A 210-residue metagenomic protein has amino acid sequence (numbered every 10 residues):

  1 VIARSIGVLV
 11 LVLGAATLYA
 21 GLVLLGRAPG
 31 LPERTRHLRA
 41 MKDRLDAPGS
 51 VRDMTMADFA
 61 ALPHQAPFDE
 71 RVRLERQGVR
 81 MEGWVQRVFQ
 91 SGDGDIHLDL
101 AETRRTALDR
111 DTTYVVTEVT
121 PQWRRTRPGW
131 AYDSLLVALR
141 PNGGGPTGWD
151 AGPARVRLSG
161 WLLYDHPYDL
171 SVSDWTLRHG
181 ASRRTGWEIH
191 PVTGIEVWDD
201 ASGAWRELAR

Functional and structural regions predicted by a protein language model:
V1-G7: N-terminal export and membrane-targeting signals
V8-G21: Hydrophobic membrane-insertion alpha-helices, especially the h-region of bacterial N-terminal signal peptides
Y19-R210: OB-fold and OB-like single-stranded nucleic-acid-recognition modules and their adjacent interaction interfaces
